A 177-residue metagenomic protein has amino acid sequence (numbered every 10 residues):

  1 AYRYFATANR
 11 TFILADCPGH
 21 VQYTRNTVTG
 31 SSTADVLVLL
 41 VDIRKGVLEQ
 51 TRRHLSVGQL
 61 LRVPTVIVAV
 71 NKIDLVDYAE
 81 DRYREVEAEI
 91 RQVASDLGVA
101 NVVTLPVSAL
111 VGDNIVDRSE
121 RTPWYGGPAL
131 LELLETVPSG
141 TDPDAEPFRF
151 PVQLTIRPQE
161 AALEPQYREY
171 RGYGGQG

Functional and structural regions predicted by a protein language model:
A1-I13, S95, A109, P147: P-loop NTPase nucleotide-binding/switch module
Y2, N26, G175-G177: A structural connector/turn signal
Y4-A6, V28-S31: Short secondary-structure boundary/capping segments within folded domains
R10-I13, C17-Y23, S32-L55, Q59-R84: Conserved Switch II/interswitch segment of TRAFAC-class P-loop GTPases
N26, E49-R52, Y78-R82, I115-E120 (+1 more regions): Short acidic, glycine/serine/threonine-rich loops at helix termini
N26, Q50-V57, E85-V93, A129-L133: Alpha-helical scaffold elements adjacent to nucleotide-binding pockets in ATP/GTP-utilizing enzyme cores
R91-G177: Conserved catalytic-core segments of large NTP-driven translation/proteostasis enzymes
